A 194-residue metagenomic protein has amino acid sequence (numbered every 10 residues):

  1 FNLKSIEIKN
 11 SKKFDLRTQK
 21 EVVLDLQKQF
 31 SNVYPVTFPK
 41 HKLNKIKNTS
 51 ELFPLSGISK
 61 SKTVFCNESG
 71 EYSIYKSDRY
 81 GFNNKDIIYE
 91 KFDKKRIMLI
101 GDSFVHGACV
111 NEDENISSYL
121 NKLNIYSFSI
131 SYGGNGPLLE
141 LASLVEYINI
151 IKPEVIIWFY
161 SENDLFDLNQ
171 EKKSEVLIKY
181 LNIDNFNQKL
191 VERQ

Functional and structural regions predicted by a protein language model:
F1-P54, L138-Q194: Interaction-surface signature
S5-L123: Membrane/wall-proximal cationic-aromatic binding patches
R96-I100, F128, I156: Conserved beta-strand elements of the Class I
V105-H106, G134, N163-D164: Active-site micro-motifs of SAM-dependent methyltransferase domains
N121-A142, E146-N149: A conserved hydrophobic secondary-structure block that centers on an alpha-helix together with its immediately flanking
